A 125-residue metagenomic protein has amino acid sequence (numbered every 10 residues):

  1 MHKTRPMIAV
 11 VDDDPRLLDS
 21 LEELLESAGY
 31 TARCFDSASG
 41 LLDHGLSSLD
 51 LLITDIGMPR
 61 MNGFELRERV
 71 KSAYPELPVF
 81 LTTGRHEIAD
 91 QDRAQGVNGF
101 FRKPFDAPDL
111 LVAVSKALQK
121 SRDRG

Functional and structural regions predicted by a protein language model:
P15-R33: Two-component/phosphorelay signaling modules centered on CheY-like receiver
C34-L51: Acidic, metal-coordinating helix/loop segments flanking the phosphotransfer/catalytic sites of two-component signaling
D36-S37, N62-L66: Acidic catalytic/metal-coordinating carboxylates
D55: Active-site residues of response regulator receiver
M58: Receiver (REC) domain active-site loop signature in two-component systems and cognate sites in sensor histidine kinases
F64-P75: Short amphipathic alpha-helix used as the core "switch/output" element in two-component signaling
F80-T82: Hydrophobic/aromatic residues positioned on beta-strands within the core alpha/beta folds
F105-L118, R122: C-terminal output helix
